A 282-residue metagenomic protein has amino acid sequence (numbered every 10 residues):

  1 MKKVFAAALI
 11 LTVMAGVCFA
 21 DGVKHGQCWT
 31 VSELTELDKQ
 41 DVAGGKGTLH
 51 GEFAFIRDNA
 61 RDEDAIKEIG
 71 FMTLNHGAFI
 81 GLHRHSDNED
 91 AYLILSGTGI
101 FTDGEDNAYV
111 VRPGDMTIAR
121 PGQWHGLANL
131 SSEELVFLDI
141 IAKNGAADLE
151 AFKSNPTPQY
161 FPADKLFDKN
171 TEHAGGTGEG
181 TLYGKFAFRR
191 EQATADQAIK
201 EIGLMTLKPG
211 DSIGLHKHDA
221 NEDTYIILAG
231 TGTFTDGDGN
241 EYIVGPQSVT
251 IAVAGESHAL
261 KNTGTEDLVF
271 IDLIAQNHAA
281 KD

Functional and structural regions predicted by a protein language model:
M1-V4: Positively charged n-region of N-terminal signal peptides that target proteins for export
A7-G16: Bacterial N-terminal signal peptides
F19-I66, G81, P113, A147-I199 (+2 more regions): A short, N-terminal "cap"/entry segment at the start of jelly-roll beta-barrel domains of the cupin/DSBH fold
F55-R57, G70-H85, F188-R190, G203-H218: Conserved short histidine dyad/triad with adjacent acidic residue
A78-I80, G97-T102, D211-I213, G230-T235: Short beta-strand segments in beta-sandwich/barrel cores
D87-G99, A220-G232: Glycine- and acidic-residue-biased ligand/ion/polar-headgroup-sensing regions
D106-P121, G239-A254: Short acidic-glycine-tyrosine-enriched beta hairpin
P121-A147, A254-A280: Ligand-binding loop in jelly-roll beta-barrel domains
